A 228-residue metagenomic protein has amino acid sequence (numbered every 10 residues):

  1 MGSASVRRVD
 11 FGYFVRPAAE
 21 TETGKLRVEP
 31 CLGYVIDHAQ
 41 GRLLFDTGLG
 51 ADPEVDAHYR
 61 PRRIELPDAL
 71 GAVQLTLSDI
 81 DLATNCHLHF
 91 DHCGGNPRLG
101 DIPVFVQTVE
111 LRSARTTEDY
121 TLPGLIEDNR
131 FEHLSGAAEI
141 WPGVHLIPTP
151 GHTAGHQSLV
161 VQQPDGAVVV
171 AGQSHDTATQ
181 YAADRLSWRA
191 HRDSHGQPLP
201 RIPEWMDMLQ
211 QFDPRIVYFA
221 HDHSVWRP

Functional and structural regions predicted by a protein language model:
M1-L44, L49-A57, E204-R215, P228: Zn-dependent metallo-beta-lactamase
M1-V6, D37-L43, A138-L146, Q163-V168: Beta-strand-turn-beta hairpins that frame and shape the catalytic cleft of phosphate-ester-processing enzymes
Q40, L49-G50, F90, E110 (+2 more regions): Short, glycine/acidic-enriched loop or turn micro-motifs at the edges of active sites
G41-L43, D79-L82, G166-V170, I216: Structural motif
P53, A137-A138, H145-P148, A154-W226: Metallo-beta-lactamase
I64-L75, D79-D81, P103-P148, T153 (+1 more regions): Metallo-beta-lactamase
I80-D91: Metallo-beta-lactamase
G94-G100, P228: Metal-dependent catalytic neighborhoods of phosphoester/phosphodiester hydrolases
